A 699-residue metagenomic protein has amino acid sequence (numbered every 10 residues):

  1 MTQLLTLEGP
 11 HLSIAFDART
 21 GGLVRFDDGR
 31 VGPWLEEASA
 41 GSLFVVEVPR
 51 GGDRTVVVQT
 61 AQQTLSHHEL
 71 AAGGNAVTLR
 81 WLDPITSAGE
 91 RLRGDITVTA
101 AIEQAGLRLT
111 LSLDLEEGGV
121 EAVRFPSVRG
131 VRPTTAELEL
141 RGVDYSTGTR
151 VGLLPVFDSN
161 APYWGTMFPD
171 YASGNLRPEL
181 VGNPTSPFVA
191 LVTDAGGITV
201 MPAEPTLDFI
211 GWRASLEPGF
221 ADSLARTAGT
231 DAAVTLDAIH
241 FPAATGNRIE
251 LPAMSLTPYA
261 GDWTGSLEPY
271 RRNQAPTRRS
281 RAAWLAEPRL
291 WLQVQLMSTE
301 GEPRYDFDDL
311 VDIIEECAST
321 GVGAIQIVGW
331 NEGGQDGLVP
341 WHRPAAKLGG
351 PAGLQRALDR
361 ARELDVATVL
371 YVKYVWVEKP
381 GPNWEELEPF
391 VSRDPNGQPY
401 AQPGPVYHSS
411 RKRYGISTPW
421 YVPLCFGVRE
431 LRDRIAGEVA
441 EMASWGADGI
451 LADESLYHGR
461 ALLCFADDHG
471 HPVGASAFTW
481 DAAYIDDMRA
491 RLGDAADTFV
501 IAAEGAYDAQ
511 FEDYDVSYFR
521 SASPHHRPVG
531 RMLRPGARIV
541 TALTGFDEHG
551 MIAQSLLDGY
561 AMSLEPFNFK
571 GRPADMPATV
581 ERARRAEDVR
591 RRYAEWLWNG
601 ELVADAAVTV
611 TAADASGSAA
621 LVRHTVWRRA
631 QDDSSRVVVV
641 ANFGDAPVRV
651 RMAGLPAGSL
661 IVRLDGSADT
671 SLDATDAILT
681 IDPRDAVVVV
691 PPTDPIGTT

Functional and structural regions predicted by a protein language model:
T2-S87: Acidic-aromatic substrate-binding/catalytic surfaces of carbohydrate-active enzymes
W81-E139, V143, A630-D632: Acidic, contiguous internal or C-terminal segments within carbohydrate-active enzymes that form a structured patch used
I85-G89, G119-V128, G148-V369, K373-E385 (+7 more regions): Conserved structural scaffold segments of CAZyme catalytic domains across common CAZy folds
G246-N247, L251, W480-S667, T680-A686: Active-site-proximal substrate-binding groove within the catalytic cores of carbohydrate-active enzymes
E302-F307, L370-W445, H525, G530: Active-site-adjacent "subsite" loops/lids of carbohydrate-active enzymes
N331-A357, N383-F426, G459-A482: Aromatic- and acidic-residue-enriched carbohydrate-binding clefts of CAZyme catalytic domains
P423-D513, H526, G530: Active-site neighborhood of glycoside hydrolase catalytic domains
L672-T699: C-terminal beta-strand-rich structural cap/linker in extracellular carbohydrate-active enzymes
